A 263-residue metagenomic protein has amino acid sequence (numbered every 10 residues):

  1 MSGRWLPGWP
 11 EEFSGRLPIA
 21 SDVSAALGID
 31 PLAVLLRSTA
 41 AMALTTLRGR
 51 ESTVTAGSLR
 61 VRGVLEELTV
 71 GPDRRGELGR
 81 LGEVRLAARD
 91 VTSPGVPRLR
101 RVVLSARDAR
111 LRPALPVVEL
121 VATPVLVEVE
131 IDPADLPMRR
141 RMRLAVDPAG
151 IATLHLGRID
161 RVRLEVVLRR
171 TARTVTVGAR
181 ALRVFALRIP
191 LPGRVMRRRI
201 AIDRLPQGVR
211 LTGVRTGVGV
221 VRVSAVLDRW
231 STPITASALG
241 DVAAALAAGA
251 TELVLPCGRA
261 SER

Functional and structural regions predicted by a protein language model:
M1-G63: Hydrophobic, proline/glycine-rich low-complexity stretches
G3-P18, I200-R263: Extended terminal
L44-M142, D147-A152: N-terminal beta-strand/beta-hairpin edge segment
A88-D90, A106, L156-R158, R170 (+2 more regions): Flexible glycine-/small-residue-rich
S93-P94, V162, W230-T232: Short beta-strands and strand-coil junctions in structured, solvent-facing domains, enriched
A134, M138-V146, V175-Q207, G217: Extended amphipathic ligand-handling, pore-lining, and cofactor/metal-binding catalytic surfaces
A149-L191: Short helix-loop boundary/capping segments
